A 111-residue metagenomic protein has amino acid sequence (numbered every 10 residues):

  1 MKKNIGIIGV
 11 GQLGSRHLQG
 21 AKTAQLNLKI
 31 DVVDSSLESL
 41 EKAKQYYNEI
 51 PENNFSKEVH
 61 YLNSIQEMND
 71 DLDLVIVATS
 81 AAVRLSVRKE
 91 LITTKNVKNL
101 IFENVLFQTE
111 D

Functional and structural regions predicted by a protein language model:
M1, E67-D71, T93: Flexible, charged surface loops at secondary-structure boundaries
M1-N53: N-terminal Rossmann-like dinucleotide-binding module
G6, D31, Y61, I101-F102: Conserved Rossmann-like nucleotide-binding pocket used by diverse enzymes that bind dinucleotide cofactors
L26-K29, F55, D71, N96: Short loop/turn motifs at secondary-structure junctions
E52-K57, N99-E103: Short hydrophobic/aromatic-enriched beta-strand-loop microsegments
F55-D71: Short acidic low-complexity segments
L72-V77, L85-D111: Beta-strand-loop-alpha-helix segment that lines the small-molecule cofactor/substrate pocket of alpha/beta enzymes
S80: Aromatic "clamp/platform" in nucleotide-sugar-dependent glycosyltransferases that forms part of the donor/acceptor
